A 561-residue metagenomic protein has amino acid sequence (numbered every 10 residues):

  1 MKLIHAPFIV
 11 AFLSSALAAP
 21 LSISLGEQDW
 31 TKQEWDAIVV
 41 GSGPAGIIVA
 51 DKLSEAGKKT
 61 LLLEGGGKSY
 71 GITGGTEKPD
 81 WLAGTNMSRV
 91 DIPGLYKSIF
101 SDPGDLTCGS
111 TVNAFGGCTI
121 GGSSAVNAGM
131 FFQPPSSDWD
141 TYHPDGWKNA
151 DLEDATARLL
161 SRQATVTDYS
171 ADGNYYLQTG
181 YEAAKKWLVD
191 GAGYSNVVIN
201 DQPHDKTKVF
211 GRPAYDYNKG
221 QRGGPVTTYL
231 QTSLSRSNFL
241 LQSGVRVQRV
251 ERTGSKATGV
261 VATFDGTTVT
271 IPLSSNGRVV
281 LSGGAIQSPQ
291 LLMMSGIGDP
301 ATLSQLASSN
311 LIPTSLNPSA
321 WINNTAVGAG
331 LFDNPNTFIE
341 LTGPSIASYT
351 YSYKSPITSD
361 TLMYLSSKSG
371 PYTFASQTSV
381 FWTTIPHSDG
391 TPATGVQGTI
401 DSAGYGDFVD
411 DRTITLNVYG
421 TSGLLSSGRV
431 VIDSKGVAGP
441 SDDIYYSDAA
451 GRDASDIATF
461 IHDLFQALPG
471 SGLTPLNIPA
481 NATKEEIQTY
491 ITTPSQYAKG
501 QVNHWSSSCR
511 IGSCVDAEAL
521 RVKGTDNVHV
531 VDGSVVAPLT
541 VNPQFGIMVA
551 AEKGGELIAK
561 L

Functional and structural regions predicted by a protein language model:
M1-L25, V280, D532, L561: Fungal secretory targeting signals
E34-L62: N-terminal Rossmann-like FAD-binding beta1-loop-alpha1 element of flavoenzymes
K52-E55, K59, G66-G71, V250 (+1 more regions): Glycine-rich loop(s) and the adjacent beta-strand/alpha-helix scaffold that form part
E55-L61, G65-G121, Y142, W147-D151 (+2 more regions): N-terminal FAD cofactor-binding segment of flavoenzymes
A125, S136-R249, A257: Conserved redox-cofactor binding core of oxidoreductases
S243, Q248-T253, Q466, G470-L539: A glycine-rich dinucleotide-binding beta-alpha-beta segment and adjacent secondary-structure elements that constitute
N324, P335-D456, K499-S507, S513-E518 (+2 more regions): FAD cofactor-binding and catalytic pocket of flavoenzymes
P538-G554: A conserved FAD-binding loop/helix module that cradles the flavin
